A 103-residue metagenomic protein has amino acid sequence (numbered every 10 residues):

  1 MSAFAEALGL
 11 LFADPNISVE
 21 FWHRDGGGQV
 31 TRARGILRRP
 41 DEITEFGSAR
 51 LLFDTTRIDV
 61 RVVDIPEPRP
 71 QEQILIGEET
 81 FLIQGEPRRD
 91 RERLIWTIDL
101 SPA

Functional and structural regions predicted by a protein language model:
M1-D25: Active-site-proximal polar cores
I17, R24-A103: Short, conserved turn/kink motifs that form compact alpha/beta structural patches or helix kinks used as
